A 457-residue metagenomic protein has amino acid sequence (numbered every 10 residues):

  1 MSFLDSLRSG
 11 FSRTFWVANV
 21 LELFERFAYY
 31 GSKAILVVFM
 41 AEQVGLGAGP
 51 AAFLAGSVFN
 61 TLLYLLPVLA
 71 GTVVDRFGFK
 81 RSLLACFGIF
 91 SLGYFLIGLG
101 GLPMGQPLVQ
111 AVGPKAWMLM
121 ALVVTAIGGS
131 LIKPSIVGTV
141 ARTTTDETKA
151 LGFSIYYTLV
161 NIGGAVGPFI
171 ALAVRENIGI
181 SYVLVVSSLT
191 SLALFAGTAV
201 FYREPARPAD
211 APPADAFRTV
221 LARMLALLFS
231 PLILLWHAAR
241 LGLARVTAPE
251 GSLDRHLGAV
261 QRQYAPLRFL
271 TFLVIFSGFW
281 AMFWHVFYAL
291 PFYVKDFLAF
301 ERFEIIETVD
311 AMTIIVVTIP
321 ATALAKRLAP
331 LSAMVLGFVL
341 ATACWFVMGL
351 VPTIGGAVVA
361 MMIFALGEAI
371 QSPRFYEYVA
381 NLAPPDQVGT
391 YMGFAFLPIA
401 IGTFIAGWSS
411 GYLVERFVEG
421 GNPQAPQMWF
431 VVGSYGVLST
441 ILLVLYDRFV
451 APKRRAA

Functional and structural regions predicted by a protein language model:
M1-R13, T148-A150, A171-F287, D296-F300 (+1 more regions): Intracellular loop-helix junctions on the cytosolic face of multi-pass helical membrane proteins
A34-A52, Y288-I305: Short amphipathic helix-loop junctions that connect adjacent transmembrane helices in Major Facilitator Superfamily/SLC
L63, A150-R175, S188-L194, A395-G407: Glycine-rich segments within core transmembrane alpha-helices of 12-TM secondary carriers
L63-L65, F303-R327, G337: Transmembrane alpha-helices of Major Facilitator/SLC transporters
L66-F79, V316-P330, V414: Helix-to-loop junctions at the C-terminal end of transmembrane segments in multipass secondary transporters
G88-V112, V339-P352: C-terminal ends and interior cores of transmembrane alpha-helices in multi-pass membrane transporters/permeases
V112-K115, A173-T190, Y412-V437: A membrane-interface helix-boundary motif in multi-pass transporters
L131-T144, I370-P384: Intracellular juxtamembrane helix-capping segments at the cytosolic ends of symmetry-related transmembrane helices
